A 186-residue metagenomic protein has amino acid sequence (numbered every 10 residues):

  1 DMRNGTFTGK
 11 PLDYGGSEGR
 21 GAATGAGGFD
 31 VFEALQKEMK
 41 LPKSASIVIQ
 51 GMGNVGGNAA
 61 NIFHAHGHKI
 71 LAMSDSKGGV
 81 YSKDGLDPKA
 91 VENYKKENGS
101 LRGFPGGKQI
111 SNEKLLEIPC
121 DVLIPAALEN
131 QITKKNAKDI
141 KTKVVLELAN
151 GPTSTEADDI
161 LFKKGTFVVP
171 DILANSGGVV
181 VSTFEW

Functional and structural regions predicted by a protein language model:
D1-E18: N-terminal ligand-binding/catalytic initiation module
M2, P42-A45, G67-K69, I118-C120 (+2 more regions): Short coil/turn connectors at secondary-structure junctions
M2-F7, I49, A72-D75, I124-P125 (+2 more regions): General beta-strand structural signal in soluble alpha/beta enzymes
K10-P11, G19-E117: Glycine-rich phosphate/diphosphate-binding loop of Rossmann-like nucleotide-binding domains
K89, N93-Y94, L101-I140, E147-N150 (+1 more regions): Accessory "access/gating" subregions that flank catalytic or transport cores
A127-W186: Rossmann-fold NAD(P)-binding glycine/threonine-rich loop
